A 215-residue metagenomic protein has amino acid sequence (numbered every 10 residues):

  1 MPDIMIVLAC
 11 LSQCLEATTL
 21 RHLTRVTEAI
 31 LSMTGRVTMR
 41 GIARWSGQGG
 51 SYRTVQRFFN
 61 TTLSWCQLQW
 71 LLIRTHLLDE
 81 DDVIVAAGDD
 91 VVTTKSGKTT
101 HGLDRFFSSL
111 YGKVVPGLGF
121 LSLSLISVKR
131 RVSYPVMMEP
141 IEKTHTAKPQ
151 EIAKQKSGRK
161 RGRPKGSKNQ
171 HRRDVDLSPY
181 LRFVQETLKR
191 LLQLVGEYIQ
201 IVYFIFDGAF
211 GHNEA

Functional and structural regions predicted by a protein language model:
M1-A215: Conserved, well-structured functional cores that handle cations and Mg-NTP chemistry
